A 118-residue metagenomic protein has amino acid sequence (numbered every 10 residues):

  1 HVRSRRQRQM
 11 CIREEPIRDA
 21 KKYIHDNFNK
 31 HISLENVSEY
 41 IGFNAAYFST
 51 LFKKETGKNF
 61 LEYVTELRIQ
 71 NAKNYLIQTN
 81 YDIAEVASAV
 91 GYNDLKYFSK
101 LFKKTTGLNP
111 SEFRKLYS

Functional and structural regions predicted by a protein language model:
H1-I12: Single conserved hydrophobic/aromatic residue that forms the stacking wall/gate of nucleotide- or nucleobase-binding
E14, H31, N80-Y81: Residue at a beta-strand N-cap/secondary-structure junction
K21-K22, K54-N93, K115-S118: Terminal helix-turn-helix DNA-binding modules in bacterial transcription factors
N27-I32, N59-F60, N109-P110: Short helix/strand-capping hinge loops at secondary-structure junctions that flank key functional elements
E35, A46, D82-E85, L95-K96 (+1 more regions): Residues within helix-turn-helix
Y40, A89-V90, T105: Residues within the alpha-helical elements of helix-turn-helix
F48, F52, Y97-F98, F102: Short hydrophobic/aromatic patch on the recognition helix
K100-S118: …primarily DNA-binding HTH/wHTH and HhH modules…
